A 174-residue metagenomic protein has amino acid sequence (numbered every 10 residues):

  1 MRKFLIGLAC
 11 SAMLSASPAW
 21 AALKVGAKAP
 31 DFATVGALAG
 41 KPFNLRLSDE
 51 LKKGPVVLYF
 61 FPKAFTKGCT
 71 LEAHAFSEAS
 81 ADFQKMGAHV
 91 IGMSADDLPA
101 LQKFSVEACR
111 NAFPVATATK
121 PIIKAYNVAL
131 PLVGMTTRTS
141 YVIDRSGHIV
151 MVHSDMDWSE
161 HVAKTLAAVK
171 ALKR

Functional and structural regions predicted by a protein language model:
G7-A16: Bacterial N-terminal signal peptides
S17-A21: Sec/Tat signal peptide C-region and signal peptidase I cleavage site
A22-A39: Short N-terminal segments immediately surrounding and downstream of signal-peptide cleavage
T34-P55: A short beta-strand-turn-helix
Y59-F65, A95: Aromatic-flanked redox-active Cys/Sec active sites in thiol-based oxidoreductases, especially the WC-centered
T70-C109, P121-K124: Structural microenvironment flanking redox-active thiols in thiol-disulfide oxidoreductases
I91, A108-T137: Short, internal strand/loop/helix patches that form the active-site neighborhood or redox-interaction surface
T136-R174: Thiol-/selenol-based redox modules, centered on thioredoxin-like and closely related oxidoreductase domains
